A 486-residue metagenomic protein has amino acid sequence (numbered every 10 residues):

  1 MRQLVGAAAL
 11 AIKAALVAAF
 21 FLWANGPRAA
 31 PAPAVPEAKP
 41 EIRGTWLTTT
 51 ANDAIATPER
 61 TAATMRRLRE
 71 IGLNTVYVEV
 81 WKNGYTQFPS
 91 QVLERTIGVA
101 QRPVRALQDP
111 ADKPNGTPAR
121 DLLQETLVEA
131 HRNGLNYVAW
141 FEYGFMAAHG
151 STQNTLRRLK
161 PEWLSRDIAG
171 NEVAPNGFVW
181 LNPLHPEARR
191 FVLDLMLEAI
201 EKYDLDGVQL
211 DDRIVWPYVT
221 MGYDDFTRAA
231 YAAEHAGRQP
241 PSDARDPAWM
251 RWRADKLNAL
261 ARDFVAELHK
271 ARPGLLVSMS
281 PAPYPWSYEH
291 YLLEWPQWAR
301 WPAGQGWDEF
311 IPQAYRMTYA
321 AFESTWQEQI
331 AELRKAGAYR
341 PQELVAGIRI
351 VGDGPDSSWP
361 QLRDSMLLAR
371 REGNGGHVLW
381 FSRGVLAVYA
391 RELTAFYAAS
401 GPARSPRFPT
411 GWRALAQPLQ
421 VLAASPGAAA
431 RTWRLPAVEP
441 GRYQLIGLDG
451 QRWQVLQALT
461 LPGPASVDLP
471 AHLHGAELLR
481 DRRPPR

Functional and structural regions predicted by a protein language model:
P40-R43, N52-I55, A139-K202: Active-site-adjacent "subsite" loops/lids of carbohydrate-active enzymes
R60-Y85, G304-E309: Catalytic domains of carbohydrate-active enzymes, especially glycoside hydrolases
R67, L73, T126-E129, W180-R213: An active-site-proximal structural segment forming one wall of the substrate-binding cleft that immediately precedes
L73-P118: Aromatic-lined carbohydrate-binding/catalytic grooves of carbohydrate-active enzymes
T86-R102, F145-A174, D212-P241: Aromatic- and acidic-residue-enriched segments that line the glycan-binding/catalytic groove of carbohydrate-active
A233-P355: Glycoside hydrolase catalytic-domain groove-lining segments
P302-E323, L333, Y339-W412: Substrate-binding cleft of secreted/luminal carbohydrate-active enzymes
R407-R486: C-terminal beta-sandwich/jelly-roll accessory domains of carbohydrate-active enzymes
